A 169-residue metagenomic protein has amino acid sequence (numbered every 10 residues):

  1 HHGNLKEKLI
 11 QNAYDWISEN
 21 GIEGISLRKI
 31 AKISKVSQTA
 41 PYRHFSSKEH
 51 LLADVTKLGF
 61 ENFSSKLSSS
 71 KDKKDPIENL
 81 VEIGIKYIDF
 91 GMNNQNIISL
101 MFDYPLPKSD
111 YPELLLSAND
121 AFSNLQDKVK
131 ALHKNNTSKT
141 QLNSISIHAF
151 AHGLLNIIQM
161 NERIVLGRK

Functional and structural regions predicted by a protein language model:
H2, K6-Y14, K48, S146: Short, leucine-enriched amphipathic alpha-helices that occur as contiguous helical runs
L5-A13, I30, V55-F63, L67: Generic hydrophobic, amphipathic alpha-helix propensity
K8, I17, L51-G59, M101 (+1 more regions): Alpha-helical DNA-contacting segments of helix-turn-helix folds
K8, W16-H50, D54: Helix-turn-helix
D54, S68-N96, D120, N143-I147: Hydrophobic alpha-helical connector segments
M92-S109, N156-I164: Amphipathic alpha-helical segments used for helix-helix packing
K108-K134, Q141-I145: Amphipathic alpha-helical packing segments from all-alpha helical-bundle domains
S138-M160: Hydrophobic alpha-helical segments that form the core of small-molecule binding pockets and/or dimer interfaces
